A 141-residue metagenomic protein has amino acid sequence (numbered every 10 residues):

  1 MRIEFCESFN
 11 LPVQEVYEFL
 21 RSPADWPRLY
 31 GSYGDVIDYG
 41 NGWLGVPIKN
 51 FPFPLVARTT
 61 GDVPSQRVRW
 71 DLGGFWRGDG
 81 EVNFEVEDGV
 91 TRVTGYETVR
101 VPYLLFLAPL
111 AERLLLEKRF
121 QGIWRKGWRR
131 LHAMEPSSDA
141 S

Functional and structural regions predicted by a protein language model:
M1-G40, S141: Hydrophobic ligand-binding cavity/cleft-lining segments
R2-E4, P52-V56, R77-E81, T94: Short, surface-exposed coil-to-beta transition loops
N10-V13, T60-S65, N83-R92: A short, structured loop/turn motif at beta-sheet edges
V16-L20, W26, L44, T59 (+3 more regions): Hydrophobic pocket/interface hotspot
Y30, D35-T60: Generic amphipathic, hydrophobic interface segment in small proteins and small subunits
D38-G45, D62-W70, P136-A140: Short, hydrophobic/aromatic-rich segments at coil-to-beta transitions
L55-V56, V68-G73: Helix-adjacent hinge/juxtasegments
L72-R125, A140-S141: Beta-strand/loop substructures that line and gate deep hydrophobic ligand-binding cavities in soluble
